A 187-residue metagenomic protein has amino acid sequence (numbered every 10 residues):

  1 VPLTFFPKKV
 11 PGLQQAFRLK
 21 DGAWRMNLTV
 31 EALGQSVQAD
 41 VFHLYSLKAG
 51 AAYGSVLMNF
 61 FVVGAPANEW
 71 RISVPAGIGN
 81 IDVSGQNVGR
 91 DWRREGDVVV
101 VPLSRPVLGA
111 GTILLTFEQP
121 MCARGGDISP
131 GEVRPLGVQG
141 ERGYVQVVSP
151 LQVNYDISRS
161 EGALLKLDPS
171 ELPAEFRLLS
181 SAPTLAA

Functional and structural regions predicted by a protein language model:
V1-A187: Extended non-catalytic domains of envelope/secretory-pathway proteins
